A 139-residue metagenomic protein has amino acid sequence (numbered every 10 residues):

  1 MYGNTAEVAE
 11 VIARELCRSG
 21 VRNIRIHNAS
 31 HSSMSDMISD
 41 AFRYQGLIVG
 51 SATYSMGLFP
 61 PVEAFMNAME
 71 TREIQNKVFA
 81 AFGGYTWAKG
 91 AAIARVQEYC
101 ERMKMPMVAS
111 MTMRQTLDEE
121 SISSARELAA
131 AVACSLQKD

Functional and structural regions predicted by a protein language model:
G3-A6: Glycine-rich phosphate/diphosphate-binding loop of Rossmann-like nucleotide-binding domains
E10-S30, M37-D139: FMN-binding flavodoxin-like domain, especially the glycine-rich phosphate-binding loop
